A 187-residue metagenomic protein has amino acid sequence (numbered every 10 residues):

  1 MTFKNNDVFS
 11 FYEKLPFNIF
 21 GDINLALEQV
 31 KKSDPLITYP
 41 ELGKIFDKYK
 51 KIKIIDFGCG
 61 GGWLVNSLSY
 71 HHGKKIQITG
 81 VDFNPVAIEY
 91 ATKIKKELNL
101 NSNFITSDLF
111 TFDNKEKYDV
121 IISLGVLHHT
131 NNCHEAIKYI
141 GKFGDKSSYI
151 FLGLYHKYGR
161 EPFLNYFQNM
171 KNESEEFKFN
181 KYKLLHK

Functional and structural regions predicted by a protein language model:
L25-K51, S67: Conserved alpha-helix/loop element of class I SAM-dependent methyltransferases that forms part of the SAM/SAH-binding
G61-K74: Conserved SAM-binding loop of SAM-dependent methyltransferases across substrates and taxa, primarily the Class I
N84: Conserved SAM/SAH-binding beta-strand->alpha-helix loop
A91-T92: Conserved SAM-binding loop
E97-F110: Conserved SAM-binding strand-loop segment of SAM-dependent methyltransferases
V120-N131: A short SAM/SAH-binding and catalytic strip from SAM-dependent methyltransferases
H134-K146: A short glycine-rich, Lys/Arg-flanked "PGG" loop and its adjoining helix->strand segment in the class I
Y149-H186: Conserved class I S-adenosyl-L-methionine
